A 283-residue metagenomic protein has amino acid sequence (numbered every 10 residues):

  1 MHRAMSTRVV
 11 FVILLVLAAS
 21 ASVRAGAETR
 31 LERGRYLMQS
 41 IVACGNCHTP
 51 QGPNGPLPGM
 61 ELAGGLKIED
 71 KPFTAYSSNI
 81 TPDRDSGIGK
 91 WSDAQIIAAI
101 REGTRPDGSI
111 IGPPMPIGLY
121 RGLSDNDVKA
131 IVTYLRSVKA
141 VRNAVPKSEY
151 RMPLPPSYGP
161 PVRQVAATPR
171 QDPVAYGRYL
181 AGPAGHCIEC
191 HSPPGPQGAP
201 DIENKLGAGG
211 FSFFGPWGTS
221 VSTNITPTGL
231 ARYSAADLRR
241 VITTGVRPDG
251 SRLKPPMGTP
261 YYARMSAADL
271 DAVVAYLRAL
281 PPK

Functional and structural regions predicted by a protein language model:
M1-V12: Bacterial N-terminal signal peptides that target proteins for export
V10-S20: Bacterial N-terminal signal peptides
S22-Q39, P155-G182: Electrostatic cytochrome c docking/interface patches
G34, I41-Q51, I96, I131 (+5 more regions): The canonical Cys-X-X-Cys-His
C47-P53, R101, P116, R136-S137 (+2 more regions): Detector for the c-type heme attachment site
A63-I97, G118-V128, G185, N204-V241 (+1 more regions): Electron-transfer interface patches adjacent to heme c in soluble/periplasmic c-type cytochromes and di-/multiheme
D107-L123, P248-M265: A cross-kingdom feature marking solvent-exposed beta-strand/loop segments within repeated, beta-rich binding/scaffold
R142-L154: Extended, well-folded interaction surfaces typified by the phenylalanyl-tRNA synthetase beta subunit core
